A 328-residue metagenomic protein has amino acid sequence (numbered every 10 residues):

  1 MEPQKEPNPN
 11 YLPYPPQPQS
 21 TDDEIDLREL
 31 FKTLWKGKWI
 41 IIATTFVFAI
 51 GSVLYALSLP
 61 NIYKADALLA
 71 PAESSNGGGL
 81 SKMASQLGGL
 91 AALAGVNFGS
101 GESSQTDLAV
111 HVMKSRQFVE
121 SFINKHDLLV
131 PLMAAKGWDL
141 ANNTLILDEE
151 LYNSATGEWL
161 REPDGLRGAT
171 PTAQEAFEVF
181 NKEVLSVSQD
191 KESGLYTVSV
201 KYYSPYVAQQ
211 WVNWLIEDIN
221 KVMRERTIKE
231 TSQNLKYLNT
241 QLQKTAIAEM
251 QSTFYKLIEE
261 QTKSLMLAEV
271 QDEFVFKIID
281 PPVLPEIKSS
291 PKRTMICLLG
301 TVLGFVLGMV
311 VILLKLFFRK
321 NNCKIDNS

Functional and structural regions predicted by a protein language model:
M1-S232, T253-L257, Q261, M266-S328: Hydrophobic and amphipathic membrane-targeting/association helices
K236-F254: Hydrophobic alpha-helical transmembrane segments
